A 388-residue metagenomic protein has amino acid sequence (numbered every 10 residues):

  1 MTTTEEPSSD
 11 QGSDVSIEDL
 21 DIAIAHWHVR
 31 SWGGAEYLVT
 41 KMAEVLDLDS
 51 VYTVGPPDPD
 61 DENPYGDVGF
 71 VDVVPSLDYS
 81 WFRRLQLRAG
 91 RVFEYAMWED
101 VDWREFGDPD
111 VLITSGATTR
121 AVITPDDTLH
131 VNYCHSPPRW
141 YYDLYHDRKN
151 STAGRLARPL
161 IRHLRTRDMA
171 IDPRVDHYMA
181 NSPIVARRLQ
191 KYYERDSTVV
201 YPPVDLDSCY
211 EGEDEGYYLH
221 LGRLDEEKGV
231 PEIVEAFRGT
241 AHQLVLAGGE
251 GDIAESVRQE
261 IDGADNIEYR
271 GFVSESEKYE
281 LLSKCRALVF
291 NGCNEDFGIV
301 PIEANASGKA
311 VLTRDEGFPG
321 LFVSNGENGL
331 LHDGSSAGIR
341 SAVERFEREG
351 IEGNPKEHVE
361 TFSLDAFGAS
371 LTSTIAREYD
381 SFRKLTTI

Functional and structural regions predicted by a protein language model:
V51-A121: Active-site donor-binding segments of glycosyltransferases and PAPS-dependent sulfotransferases
P138, K149-Y178, A186: Membrane-proximal helix-turn-helix segments that form the acceptor-binding/catalytic region of lipid-linked
V204-K228, V234-V245: Conserved donor-binding/catalytic core segment of Leloir-type glycosyltransferases
L221, Q243-S256, G271-F272: Glycosyltransferase donor-sugar binding loop
E255-Y279: Nucleotide-activated donor-binding/catalytic signature segment of Leloir-type glycosyltransferases, i.e., the conserved
C293: Aromatic "clamp/platform" in nucleotide-sugar-dependent glycosyltransferases that forms part of the donor/acceptor
A306, A310-R314: Short hydrophobic beta-strand element within catalytic cores of glycosyltransferases and related nucleotide-activated
N325-A337, E344-E349: Conserved acidic donor-binding segment of nucleotide-sugar-dependent glycosyltransferases
